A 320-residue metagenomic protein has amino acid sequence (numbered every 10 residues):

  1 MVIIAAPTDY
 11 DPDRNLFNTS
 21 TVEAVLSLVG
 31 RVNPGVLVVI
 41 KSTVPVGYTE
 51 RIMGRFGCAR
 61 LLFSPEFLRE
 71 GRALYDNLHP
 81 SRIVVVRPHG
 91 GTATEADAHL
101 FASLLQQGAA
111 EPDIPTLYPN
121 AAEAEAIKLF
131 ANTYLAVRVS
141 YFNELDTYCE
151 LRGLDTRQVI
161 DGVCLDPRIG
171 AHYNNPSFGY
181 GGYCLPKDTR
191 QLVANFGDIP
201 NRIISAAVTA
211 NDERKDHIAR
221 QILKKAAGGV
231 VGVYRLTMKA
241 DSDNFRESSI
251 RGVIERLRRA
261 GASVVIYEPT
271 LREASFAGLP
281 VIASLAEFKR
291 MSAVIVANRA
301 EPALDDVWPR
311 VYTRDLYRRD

Functional and structural regions predicted by a protein language model:
M1-D320: Structural/interface elements that position substrates and couple domains in central-metabolism enzymes
